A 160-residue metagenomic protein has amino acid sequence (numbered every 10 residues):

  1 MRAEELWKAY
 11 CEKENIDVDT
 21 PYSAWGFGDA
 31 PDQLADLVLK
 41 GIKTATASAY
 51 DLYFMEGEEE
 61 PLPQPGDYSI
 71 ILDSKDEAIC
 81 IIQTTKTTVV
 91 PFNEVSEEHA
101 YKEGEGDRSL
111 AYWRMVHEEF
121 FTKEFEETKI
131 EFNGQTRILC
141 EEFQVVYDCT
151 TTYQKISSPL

Functional and structural regions predicted by a protein language model:
M1-I81, V90-L160: Mixed-charge, low-complexity intrinsically disordered regions
T87: Phosphoinositide-dependent membrane-docking surfaces
